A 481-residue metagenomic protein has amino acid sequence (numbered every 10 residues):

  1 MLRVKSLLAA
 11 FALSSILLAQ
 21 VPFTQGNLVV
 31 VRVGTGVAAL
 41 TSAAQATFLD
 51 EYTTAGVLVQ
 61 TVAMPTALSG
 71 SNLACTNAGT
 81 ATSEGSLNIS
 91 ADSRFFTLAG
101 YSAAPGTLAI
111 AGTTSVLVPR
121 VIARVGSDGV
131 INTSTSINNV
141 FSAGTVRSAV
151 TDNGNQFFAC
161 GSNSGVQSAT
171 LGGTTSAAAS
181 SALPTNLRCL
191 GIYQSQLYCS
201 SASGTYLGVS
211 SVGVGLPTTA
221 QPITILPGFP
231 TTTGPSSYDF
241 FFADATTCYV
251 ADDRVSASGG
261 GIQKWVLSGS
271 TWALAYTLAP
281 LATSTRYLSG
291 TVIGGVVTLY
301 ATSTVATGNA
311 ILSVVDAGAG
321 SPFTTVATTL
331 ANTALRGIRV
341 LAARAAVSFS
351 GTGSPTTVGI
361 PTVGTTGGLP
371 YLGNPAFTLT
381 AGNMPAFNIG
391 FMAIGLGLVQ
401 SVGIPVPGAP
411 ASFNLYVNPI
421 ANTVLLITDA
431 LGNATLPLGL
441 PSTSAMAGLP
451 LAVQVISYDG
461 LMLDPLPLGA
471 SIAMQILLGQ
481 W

Functional and structural regions predicted by a protein language model:
G26-T41, L98-L117, T205-S210, I311: Short, conserved, GDST-rich strand-edge loop motifs in beta-rich repeat architectures
A44-A46, T107-L108, P119, S164-T170 (+3 more regions): Structural motif
Q45, S71-A99, V140-F157, S162-N163 (+4 more regions): Signature of short aromatic-glycine-proline-rich micro-motifs recurring in repeat-based ectodomains
Q45-T54, T113-D128, Q263-W265: Beta-propeller blade signature
L58-G79, A123-G144, G215-G234, Y276-S284 (+1 more regions): Surface-exposed loop and turn segments in beta-propeller and other repeat-based domains that flank or scaffold
G234-I311: Loop/turn-rich, solvent-exposed surfaces of beta-rich toroidal or solenoidal domains
T304-R344: Blade-level signature of beta-propeller repeat domains, shared across WD40, Kelch, NHL, RCC1 and BNR/Asp-box propellers
A343-W481: N-proximal, solvent-exposed segments at the start of the mature chain
